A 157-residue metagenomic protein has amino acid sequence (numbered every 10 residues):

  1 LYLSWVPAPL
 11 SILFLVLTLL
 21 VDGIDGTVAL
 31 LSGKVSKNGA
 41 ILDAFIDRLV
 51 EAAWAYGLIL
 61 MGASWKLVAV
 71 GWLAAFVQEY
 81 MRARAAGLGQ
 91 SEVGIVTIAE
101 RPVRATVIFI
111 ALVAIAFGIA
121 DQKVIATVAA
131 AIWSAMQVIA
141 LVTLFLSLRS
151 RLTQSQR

Functional and structural regions predicted by a protein language model:
L1-N38, W65-V70, Q122-Q137: Membrane-embedded alpha-helical segments that form the functional core of polytopic membrane enzymes, especially those
D22-D25, D43, D47: Acidic active-site catalytic centers that drive phospho-/nucleotidyl reactions and related ester hydrolyses
A44-R157: A feature for the membrane-embedded catalytic helix bundles of lipid/isoprenoid biosynthetic enzymes
